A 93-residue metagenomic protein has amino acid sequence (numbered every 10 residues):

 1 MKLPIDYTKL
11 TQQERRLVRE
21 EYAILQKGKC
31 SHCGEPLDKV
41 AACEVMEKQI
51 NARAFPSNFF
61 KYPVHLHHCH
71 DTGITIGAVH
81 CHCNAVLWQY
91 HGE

Functional and structural regions predicted by a protein language model:
M1-K2, H80: Polar low-complexity intrinsically disordered regions
K2-K29: Short, charged surface segments at domain edges that flank catalytic/cofactor-binding sites
Q12-R16, H80, H91-E93: General structural signal for secondary-structure boundaries
H32-V79, L87, H91: Histidine-centered nuclease catalytic patch
